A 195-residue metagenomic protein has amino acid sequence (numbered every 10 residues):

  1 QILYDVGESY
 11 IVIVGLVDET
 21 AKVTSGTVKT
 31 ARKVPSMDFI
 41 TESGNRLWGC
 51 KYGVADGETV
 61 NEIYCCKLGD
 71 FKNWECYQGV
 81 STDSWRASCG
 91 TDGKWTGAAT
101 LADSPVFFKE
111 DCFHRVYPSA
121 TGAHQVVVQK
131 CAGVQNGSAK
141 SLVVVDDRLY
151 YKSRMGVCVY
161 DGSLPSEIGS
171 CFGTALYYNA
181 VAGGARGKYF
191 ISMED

Functional and structural regions predicted by a protein language model:
Q1, N45-R46, V54, T91-D195: Beta-sheet-dominated scaffold domains
Q1-N45: Disordered, low-complexity "stalk" and linker segments at domain junctions of extracellular and cell-surface proteins
I2-Y4, V12-I13, W48-G49, N73-S81 (+3 more regions): A structural signal for short, well-ordered beta-strand segments and their strand-loop junctions that often border
G7-Y10, D18, D70, Q78 (+2 more regions): Short coil turn/linker residues within repeat-based beta-strand modules
E8-S9, E19-A21, T27-K29, G57-E58 (+4 more regions): Intrinsic-disorder/low-complexity loop/linker signature
T24-T30, V80-C89, V126-A132: A short beta-strand motif characteristic of beta-propeller blades
P35, F39-Y77, T91: Carboxylate/His-rich catalytic cores and anion/metal-binding grooves
C66-S81, H114-V127: Per-blade loop-tip surfaces of WD-repeat and WD-like beta-propellers in eukaryotic adaptors/scaffolds
